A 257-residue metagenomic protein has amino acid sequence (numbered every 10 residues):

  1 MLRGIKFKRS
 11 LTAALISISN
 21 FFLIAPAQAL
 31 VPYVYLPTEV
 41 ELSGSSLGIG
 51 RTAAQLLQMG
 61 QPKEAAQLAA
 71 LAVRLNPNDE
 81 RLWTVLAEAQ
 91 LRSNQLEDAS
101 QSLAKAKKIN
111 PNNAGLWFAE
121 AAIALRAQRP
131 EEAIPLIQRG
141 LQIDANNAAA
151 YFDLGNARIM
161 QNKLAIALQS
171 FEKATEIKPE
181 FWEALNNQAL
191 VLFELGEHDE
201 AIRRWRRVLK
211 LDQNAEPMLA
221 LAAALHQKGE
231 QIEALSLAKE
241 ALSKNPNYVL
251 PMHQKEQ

Functional and structural regions predicted by a protein language model:
L2-N76, R81: N-terminal leader/linker segments that initiate helical-solenoid repeat arrays
L30-L42, L237-Q257: Terminal, low-structured helical/coil segments at or just beyond the last alpha-helical repeat
S46, E80-R81, A114-G115, A148-A149 (+3 more regions): Helix-start (N-cap) detector for alpha-helical repeat units in TPR-like alpha-solenoids, especially tetratricopeptide
R51, V85, A119, D153 (+2 more regions): Canonical tetratricopeptide repeat
M59-Q67, R92-K105, R126-R139, M160-K173 (+2 more regions): Structural signature of tandem alpha-helical TPR/SEL1-like repeats, specifically the intra-repeat loop/turn
L75, I109, I143, I177 (+2 more regions): Structural marker of alpha-solenoid helical repeat scaffolds
R206-A215, L219-L250: TPR/TPR-like (Sel1-like) alpha-helical repeat modules
